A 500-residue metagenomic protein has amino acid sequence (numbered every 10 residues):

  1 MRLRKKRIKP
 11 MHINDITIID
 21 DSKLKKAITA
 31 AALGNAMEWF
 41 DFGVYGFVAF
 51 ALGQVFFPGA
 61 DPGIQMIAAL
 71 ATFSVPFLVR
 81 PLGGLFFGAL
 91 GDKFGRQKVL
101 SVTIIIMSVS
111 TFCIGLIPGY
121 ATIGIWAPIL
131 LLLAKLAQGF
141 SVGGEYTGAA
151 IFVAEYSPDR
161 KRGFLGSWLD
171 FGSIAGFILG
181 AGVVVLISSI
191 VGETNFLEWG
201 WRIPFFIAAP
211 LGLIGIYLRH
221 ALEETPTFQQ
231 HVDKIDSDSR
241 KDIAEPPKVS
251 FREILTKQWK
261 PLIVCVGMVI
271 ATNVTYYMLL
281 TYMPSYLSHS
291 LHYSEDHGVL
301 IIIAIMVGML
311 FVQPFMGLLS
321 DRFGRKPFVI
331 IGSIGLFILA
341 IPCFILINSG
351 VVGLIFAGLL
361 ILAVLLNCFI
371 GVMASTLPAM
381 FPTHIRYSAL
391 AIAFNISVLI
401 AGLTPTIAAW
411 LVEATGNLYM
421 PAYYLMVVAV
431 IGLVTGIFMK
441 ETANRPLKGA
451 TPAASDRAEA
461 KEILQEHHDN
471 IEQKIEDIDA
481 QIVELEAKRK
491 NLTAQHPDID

Functional and structural regions predicted by a protein language model:
G46, Q258-M309, A401-P405: Extracytoplasmic gate region of multi-pass secondary transporters
A49-L82, I129: Extracellular/periplasmic helix-loop-helix junction of adjacent transmembrane segments in MFS-like secondary
P58, I105-G124, I334-G350: C-terminal ends and interior cores of transmembrane alpha-helices in multi-pass membrane transporters/permeases
L70-A89, S108-S110, I303-M316: Central cavity-lining transmembrane alpha-helices of secondary-active solute carriers, predominantly the Major
K93-I105, R322-I334: Cytoplasmic membrane-interface "Motif A"-like loop-to-helix N-cap segments of 12-TM Major Facilitator Superfamily
F164-S188, L211, A391-T404: Glycine-rich segments within core transmembrane alpha-helices of 12-TM secondary carriers
G215-L222, V427-D456: Multi-pass alpha-helical transporter architecture, strongest for 12-TM Major Facilitator/SLC carriers used
K326-M373: C-terminal transmembrane helical hairpin of 12-TM major facilitator-type secondary transporters
